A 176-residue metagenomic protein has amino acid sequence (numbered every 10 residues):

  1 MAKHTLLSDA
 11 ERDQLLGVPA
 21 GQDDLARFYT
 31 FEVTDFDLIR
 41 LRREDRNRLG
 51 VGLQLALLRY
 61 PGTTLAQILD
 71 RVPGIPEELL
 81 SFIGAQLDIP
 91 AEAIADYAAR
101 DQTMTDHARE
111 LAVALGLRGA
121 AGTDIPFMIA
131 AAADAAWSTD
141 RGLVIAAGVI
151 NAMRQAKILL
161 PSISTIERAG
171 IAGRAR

Functional and structural regions predicted by a protein language model:
A2-T63, Q67-R176: Long amphipathic alpha-helical coiled-coil/heptad-repeat bundle
